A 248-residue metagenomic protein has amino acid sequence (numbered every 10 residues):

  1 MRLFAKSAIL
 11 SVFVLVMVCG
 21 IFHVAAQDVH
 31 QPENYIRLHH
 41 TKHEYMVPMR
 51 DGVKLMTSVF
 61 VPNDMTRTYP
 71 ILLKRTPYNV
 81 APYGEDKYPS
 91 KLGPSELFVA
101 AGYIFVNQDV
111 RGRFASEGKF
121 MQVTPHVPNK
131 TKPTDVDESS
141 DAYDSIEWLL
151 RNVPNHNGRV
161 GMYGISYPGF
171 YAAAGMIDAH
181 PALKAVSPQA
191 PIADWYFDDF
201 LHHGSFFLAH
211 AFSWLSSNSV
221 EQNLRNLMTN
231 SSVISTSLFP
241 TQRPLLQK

Functional and structural regions predicted by a protein language model:
M1-V12: Bacterial N-terminal signal peptides that target proteins for export
S11-G20: Bacterial N-terminal signal peptides
V24-A26: Boundary at the C-terminal end of the N-terminal hydrophobic targeting segment
V29-R67: N-terminal cap/lid segment of alpha/beta-hydrolase-fold proteins
T66-N152: Cap/lid segment of the alpha/beta-hydrolase catalytic domain
K91, A100, P125, K132-D135 (+2 more regions): Accessory cap/linker subdomain of secreted extracellular hydrolases
P154-S166: Alpha/beta-hydrolase fold nucleophile elbow
G164-A174: Glycine-rich nucleophile elbow surrounding the catalytic serine of serine-hydrolase chemistry
